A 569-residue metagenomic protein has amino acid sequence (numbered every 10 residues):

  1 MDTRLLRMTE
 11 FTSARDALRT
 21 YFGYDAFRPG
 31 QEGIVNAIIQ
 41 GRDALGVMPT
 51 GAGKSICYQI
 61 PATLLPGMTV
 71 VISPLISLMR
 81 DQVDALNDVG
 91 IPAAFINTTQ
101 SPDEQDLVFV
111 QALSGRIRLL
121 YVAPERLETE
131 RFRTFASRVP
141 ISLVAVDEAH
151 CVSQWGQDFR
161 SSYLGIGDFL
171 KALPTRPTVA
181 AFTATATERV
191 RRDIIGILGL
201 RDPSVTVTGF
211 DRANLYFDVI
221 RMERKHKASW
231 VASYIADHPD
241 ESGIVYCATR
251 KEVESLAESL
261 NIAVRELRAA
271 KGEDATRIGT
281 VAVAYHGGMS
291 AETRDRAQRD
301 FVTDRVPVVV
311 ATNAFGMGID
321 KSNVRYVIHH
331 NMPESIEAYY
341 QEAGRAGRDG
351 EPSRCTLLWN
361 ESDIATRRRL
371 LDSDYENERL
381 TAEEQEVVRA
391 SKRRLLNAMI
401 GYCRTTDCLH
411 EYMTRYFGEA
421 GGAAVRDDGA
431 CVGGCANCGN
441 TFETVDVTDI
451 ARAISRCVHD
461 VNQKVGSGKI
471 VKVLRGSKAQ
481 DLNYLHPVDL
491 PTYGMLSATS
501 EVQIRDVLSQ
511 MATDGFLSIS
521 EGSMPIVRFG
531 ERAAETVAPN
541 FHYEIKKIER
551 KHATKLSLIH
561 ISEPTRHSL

Functional and structural regions predicted by a protein language model:
T12, D16-T20, D25, P29 (+3 more regions): Helicase motor core with emphasis on the C-terminal RecA-like subdomain
D240-S242, R250, G279-V283, A291-F315 (+4 more regions): C-terminal helicase lobe
R505-D514: Basic amphipathic alpha-helical segments that dock to polyanions
S518-E549: Accessory beta->alpha helical hairpin/"wing" motif in late/C-terminal subdomains of nucleic-acid enzymes
I559-L569: Single conserved hydrophobic/aromatic residue that forms the stacking wall/gate of nucleotide- or nucleobase-binding
